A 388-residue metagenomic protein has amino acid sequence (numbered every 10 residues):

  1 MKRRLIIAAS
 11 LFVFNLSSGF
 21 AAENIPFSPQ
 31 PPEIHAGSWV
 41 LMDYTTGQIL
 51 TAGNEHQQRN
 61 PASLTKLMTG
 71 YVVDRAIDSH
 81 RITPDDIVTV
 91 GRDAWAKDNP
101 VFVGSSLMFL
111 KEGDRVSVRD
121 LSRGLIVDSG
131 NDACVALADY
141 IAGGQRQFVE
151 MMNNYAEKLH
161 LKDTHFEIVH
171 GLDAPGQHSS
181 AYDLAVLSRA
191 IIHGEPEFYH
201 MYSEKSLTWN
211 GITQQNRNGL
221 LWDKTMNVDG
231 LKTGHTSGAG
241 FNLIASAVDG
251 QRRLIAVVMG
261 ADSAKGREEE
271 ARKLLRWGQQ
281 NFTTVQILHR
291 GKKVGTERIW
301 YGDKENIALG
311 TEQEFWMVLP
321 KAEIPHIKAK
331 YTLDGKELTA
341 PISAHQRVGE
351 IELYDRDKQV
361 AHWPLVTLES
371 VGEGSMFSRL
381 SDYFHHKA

Functional and structural regions predicted by a protein language model:
M1-R4: Positively charged n-region of N-terminal signal peptides that target proteins for export
I6-I7, Q346: Hydrophobic transmembrane signal anchors and adjacent membrane-proximal interface regions, especially in viral
A8-N15: Bacterial N-terminal signal peptides
N15-L16, D78, F282: Hydrophobic alpha-helical membrane context
L16-N24, V366: Bacterial Sec-dependent signal peptides at the C-terminal "C-region" and cleavage site
S17-S18, D98, V228: Generic hydrophobic, helix-prone segments enriched in Leu/Val/Ile
A21-Y182, S188-H193: Active-site-adjacent loops and short helices of periplasmic peptidoglycan-processing enzymes
L161-H165, D173-A388: Domain-terminus/edge residues, biased toward the C-terminal soluble/receptor-binding domains of extracytoplasmic
